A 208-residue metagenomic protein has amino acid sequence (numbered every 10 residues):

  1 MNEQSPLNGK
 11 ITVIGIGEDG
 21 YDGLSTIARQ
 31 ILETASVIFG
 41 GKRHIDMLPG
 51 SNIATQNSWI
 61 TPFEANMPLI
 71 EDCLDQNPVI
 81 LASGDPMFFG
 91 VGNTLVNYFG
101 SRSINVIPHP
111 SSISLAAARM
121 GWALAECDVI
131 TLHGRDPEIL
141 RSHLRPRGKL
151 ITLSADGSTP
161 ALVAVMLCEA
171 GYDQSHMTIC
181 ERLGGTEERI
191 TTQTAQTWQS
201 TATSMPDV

Functional and structural regions predicted by a protein language model:
M1-L115, H133-I139, L144: Class I S-adenosyl-L-methionine
N2-V13, N77-P78, P146-V208: A contiguous loop/helix-start segment that scaffolds small-molecule binding in enzyme catalytic cores
Q56-S58, G121-A125, T194-T197: Short, hinge-like loop/turn segments at secondary-structure boundaries
P68-L69, T131-I139, G157-S158, A202-V208: Short, basic, helix/turn surface patches
N93, N97, A118, V165 (+1 more regions): Short, well-ordered alpha-helices that flank and scaffold nucleotide-derived cofactor binding pockets
F99-I104, W122-E126, A170-S175: A short alpha->loop->secondary-structure connector
S114-W122, E187-T191: Glycine-rich, charge-decorated loop segments at or immediately adjacent to ligand/cofactor-binding or catalytic sites
A117-G148, A155: Short, glycine-/small-residue-rich phosphate/pyrophosphate-handling segment
